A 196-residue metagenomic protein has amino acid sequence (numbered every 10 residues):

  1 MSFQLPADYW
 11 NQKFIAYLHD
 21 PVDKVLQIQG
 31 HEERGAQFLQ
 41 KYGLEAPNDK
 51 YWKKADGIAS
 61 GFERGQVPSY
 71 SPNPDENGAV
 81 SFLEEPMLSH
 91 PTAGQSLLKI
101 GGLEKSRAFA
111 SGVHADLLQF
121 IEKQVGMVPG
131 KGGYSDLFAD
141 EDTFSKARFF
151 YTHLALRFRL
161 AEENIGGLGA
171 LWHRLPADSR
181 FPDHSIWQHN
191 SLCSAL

Functional and structural regions predicted by a protein language model:
M1-L196: Regulatory/sensor and coupling segments of signal-transduction and defense proteins
